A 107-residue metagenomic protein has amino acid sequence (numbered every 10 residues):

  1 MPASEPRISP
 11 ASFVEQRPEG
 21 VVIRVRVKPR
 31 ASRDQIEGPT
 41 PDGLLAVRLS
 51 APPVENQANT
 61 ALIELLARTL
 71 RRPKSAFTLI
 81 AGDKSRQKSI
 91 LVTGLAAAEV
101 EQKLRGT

Functional and structural regions predicted by a protein language model:
M1-I63, T69-R72, T78-D83, K88-T107: Contiguous, often N-terminal, cationic amphipathic patches that form binding interfaces
